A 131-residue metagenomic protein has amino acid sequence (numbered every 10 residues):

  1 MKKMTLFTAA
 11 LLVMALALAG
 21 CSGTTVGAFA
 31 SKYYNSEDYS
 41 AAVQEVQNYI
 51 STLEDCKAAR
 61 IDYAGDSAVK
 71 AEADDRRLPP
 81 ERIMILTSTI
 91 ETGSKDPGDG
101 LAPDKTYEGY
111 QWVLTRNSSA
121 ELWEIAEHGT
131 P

Functional and structural regions predicted by a protein language model:
M1-A10: Positively charged n-region of N-terminal signal peptides that target proteins for export
L6, M14-T106: Flexible low-complexity loop/turn motifs enriched in small/helix-breaking residues
Y107-P131: Short beta-strand edge/turn micro-motifs at domain boundaries
